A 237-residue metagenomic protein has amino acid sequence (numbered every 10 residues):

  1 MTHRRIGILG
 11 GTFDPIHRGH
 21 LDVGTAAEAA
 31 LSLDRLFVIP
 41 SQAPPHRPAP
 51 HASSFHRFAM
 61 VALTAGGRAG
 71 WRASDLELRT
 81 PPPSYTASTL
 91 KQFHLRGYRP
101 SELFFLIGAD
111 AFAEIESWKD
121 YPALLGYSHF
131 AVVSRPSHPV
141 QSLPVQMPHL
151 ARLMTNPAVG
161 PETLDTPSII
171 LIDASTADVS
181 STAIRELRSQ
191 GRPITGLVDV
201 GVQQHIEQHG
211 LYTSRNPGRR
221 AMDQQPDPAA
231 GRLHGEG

Functional and structural regions predicted by a protein language model:
M1-G237: Nucleotidyltransferase catalytic core that binds NTPs
